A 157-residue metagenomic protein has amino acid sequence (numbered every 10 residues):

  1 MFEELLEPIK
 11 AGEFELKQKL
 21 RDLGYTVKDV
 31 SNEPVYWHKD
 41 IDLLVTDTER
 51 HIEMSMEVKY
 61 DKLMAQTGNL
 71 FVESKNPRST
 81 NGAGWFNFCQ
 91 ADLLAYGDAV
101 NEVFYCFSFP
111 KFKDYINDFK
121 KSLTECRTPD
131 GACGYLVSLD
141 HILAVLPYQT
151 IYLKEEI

Functional and structural regions predicted by a protein language model:
M1-V35, K62-Q66: Acidic-basic catalytic patches of nuclease active cores, encompassing PD-(D/E)XK and other metal-cofactor nuclease
E3, D29-V30, K59-F104: Catalytic cores of nucleic-acid endonucleases
N32-P34, L44-T46, G84-W85: Short, flexible, glycine/charge-rich loop motifs used to bind or transfer phosphoryl groups or to couple energy/partner
K39: Beta-rich catalytic cores
L43-Q66: Conserved catalytic cores of phosphodiester-cleaving nucleases, focusing on short active-site segments
T46, N81, A99-I157: Non-catalytic C-terminal interaction segments of nucleic acid-processing enzymes
